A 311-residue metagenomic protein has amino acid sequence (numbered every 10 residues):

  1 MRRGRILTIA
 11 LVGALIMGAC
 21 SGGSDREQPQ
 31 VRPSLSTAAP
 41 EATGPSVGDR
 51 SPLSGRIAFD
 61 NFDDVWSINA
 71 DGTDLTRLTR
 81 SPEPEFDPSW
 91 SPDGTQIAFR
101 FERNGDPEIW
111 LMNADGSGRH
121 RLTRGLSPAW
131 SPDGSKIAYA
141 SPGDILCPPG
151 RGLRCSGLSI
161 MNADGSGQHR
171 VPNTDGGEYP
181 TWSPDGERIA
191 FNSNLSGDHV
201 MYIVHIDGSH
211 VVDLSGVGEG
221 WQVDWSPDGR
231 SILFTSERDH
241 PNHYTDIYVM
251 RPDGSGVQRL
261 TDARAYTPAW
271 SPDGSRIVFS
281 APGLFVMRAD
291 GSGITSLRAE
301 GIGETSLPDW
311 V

Functional and structural regions predicted by a protein language model:
R2-R5, C20-V311: Sequence signature of WD/YWTD-type beta-propeller architectures
R5-G13: Sec-dependent N-terminal signal peptides
